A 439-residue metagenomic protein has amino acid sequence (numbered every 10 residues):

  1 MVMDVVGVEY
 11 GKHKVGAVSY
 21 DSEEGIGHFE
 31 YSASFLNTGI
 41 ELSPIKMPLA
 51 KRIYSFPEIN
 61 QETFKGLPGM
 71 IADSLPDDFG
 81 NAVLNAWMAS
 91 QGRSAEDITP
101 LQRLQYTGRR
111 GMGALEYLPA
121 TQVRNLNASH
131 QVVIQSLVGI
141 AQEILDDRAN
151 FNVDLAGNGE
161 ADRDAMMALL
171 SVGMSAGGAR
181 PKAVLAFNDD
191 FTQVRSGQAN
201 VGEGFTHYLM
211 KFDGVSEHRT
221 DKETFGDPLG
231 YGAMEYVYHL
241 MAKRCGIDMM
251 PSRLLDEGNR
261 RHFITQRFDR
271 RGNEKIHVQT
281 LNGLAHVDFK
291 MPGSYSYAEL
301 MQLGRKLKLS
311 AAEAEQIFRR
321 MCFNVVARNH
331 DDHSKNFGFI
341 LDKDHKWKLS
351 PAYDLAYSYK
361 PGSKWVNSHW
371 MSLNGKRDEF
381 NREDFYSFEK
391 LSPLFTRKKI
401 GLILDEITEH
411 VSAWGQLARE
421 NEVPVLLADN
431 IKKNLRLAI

Functional and structural regions predicted by a protein language model:
M1-S334, G338-I439: Phosphate/dinucleotide-binding and metal-coordinating scaffold of catalytic cores in nucleotide-dependent enzymes
